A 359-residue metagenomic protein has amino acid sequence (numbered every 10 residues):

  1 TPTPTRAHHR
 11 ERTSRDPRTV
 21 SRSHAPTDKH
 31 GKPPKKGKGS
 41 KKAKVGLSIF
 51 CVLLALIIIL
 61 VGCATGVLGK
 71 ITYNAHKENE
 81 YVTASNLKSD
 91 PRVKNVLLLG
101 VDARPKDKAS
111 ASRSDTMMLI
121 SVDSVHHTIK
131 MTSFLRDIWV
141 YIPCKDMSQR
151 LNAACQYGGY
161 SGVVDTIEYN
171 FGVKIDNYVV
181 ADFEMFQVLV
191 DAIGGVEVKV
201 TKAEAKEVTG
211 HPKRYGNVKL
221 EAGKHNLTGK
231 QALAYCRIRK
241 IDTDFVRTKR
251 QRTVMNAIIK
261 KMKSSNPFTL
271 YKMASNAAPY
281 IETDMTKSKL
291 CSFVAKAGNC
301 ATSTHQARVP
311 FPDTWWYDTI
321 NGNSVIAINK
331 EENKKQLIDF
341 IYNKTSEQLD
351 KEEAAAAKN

Functional and structural regions predicted by a protein language model:
P2-N359: Non-catalytic, solvent-exposed segments at the cell envelope interface
